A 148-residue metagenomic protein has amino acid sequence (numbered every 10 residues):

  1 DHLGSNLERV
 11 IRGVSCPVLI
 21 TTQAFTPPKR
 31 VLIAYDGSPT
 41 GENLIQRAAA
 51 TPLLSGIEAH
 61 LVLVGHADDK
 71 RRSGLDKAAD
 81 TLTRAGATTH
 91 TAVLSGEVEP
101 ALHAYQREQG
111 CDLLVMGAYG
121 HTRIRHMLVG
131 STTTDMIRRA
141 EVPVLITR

Functional and structural regions predicted by a protein language model:
D1-A24, Y105-R148: Gly/Ser-rich helix-loop-strand patches that form or flank binding pockets for ribonucleotide-derived cofactors
H2-C16, T21-A85: Short acidic/Ser/Thr-enriched loop-to-helix initiation segments
L3, L44, V98-E99, V129: Amphipathic coiled-coil/heptad-repeat helices and related helical stalk/stem segments that mediate oligomerization
A50-T51, A92, A140: Short, highly charged low-complexity linear segments
S55-R125: Glycine/small-residue-rich hydrophobic helix-like segments
